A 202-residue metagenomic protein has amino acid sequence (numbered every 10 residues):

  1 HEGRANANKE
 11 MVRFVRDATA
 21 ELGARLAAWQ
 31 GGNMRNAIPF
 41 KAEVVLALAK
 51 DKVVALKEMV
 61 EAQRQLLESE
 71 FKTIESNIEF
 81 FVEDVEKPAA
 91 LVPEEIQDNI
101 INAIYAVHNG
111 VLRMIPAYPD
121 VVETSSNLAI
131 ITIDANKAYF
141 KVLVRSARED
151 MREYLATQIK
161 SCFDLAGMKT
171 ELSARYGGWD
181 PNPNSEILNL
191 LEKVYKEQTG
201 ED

Functional and structural regions predicted by a protein language model:
H1-R145: Midchain, well-structured core segments that form catalytic/ion-binding scaffolds
V15-T19, A24-Q30, S173-R175, P181-D202: Active-site-adjacent substrate-binding region of metalloamidase/peptidase-like peptide-processing proteins
R16-A18, K72-S76, H108-V111, L155-Q158 (+2 more regions): Short, surface-exposed, polar/charged, turn-prone segments marking secondary-structure boundaries
N36-E43, E95, D180-K193: Short glycine/threonine-rich loop-to-helix capping motif typified by GTGT followed within a few residues by an Asp-Pro
L48-V53, K169, L190-K193: Solvent-exposed, well-ordered amphipathic alpha-helical segments that flank/support binding or catalytic loops
K57, Q97-I104, S125, R152-F163 (+2 more regions): A general structural signal for well-ordered alpha-helical packing
R64, E68, F163, Y195: Conserved hydrophobic residues forming the short capping helix/wall of the S-adenosyl-L-methionine
D134-K141, R145-I187: C-terminal structural cap/anchor segments
